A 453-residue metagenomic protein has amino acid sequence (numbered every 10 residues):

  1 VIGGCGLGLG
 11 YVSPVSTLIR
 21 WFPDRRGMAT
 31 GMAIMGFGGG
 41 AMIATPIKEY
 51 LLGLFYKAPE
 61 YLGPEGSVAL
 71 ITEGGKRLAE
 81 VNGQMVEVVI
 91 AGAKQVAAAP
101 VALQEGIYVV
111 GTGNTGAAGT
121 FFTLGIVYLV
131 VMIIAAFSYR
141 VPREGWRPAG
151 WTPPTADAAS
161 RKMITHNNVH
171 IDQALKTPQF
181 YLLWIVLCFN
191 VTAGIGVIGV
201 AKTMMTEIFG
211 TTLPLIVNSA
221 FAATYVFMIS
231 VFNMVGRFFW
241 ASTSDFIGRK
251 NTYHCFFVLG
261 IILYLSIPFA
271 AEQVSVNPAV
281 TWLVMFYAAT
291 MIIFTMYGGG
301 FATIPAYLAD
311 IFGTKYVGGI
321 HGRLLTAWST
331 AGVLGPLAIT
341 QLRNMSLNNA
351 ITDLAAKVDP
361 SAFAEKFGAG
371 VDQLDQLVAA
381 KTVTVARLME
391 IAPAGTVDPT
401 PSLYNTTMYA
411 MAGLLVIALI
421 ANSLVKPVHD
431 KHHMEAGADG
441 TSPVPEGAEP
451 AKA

Functional and structural regions predicted by a protein language model:
V1-L9, C188, A279-G299: Hydrophobic core of transmembrane alpha-helices in multi-pass small-molecule transporters, especially MFS/SLC-type
G8-P23, A29-T30, A201, G298-F312: Intracellular juxtamembrane helix-capping segments at the cytosolic ends of symmetry-related transmembrane helices
P23-Y56, A99-P100, G322-P336: Glycine-rich segments within core transmembrane alpha-helices of 12-TM secondary carriers
A44-K48, H166-A241, F301, P305 (+1 more regions): Extracytoplasmic gate region of multi-pass secondary transporters
Y50-I126, N344-G413: A membrane-interface helix-boundary motif in multi-pass transporters
V131-R143, S329, E365-A379, Y409-T441: Multi-pass alpha-helical transporter architecture, strongest for 12-TM Major Facilitator/SLC carriers used
D245-V258: Cytoplasmic membrane-interface "Motif A"-like loop-to-helix N-cap segments of 12-TM Major Facilitator Superfamily
L259-P278: C-terminal ends and interior cores of transmembrane alpha-helices in multi-pass membrane transporters/permeases
